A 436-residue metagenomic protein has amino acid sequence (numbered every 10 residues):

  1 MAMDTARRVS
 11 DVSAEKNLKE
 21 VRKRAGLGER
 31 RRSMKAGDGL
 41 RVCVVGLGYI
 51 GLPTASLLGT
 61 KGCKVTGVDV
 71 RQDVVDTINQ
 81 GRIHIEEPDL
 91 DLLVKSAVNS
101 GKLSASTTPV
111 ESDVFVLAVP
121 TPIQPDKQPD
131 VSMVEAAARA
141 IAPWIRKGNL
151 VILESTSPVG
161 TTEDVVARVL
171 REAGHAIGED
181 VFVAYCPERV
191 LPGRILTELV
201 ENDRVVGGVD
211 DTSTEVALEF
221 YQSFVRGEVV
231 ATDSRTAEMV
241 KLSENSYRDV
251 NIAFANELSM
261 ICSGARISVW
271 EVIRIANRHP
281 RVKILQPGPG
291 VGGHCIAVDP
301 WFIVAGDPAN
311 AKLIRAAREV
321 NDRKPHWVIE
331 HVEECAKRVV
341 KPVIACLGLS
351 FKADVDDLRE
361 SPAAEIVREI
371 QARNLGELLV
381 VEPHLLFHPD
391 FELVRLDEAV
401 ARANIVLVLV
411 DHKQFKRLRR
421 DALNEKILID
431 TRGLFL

Functional and structural regions predicted by a protein language model:
D4-T5, N17-L436: Structural/interface elements that position substrates and couple domains in central-metabolism enzymes
V12-A14: Short hydrophobic alpha-helical segments enriched in small aliphatic residues
